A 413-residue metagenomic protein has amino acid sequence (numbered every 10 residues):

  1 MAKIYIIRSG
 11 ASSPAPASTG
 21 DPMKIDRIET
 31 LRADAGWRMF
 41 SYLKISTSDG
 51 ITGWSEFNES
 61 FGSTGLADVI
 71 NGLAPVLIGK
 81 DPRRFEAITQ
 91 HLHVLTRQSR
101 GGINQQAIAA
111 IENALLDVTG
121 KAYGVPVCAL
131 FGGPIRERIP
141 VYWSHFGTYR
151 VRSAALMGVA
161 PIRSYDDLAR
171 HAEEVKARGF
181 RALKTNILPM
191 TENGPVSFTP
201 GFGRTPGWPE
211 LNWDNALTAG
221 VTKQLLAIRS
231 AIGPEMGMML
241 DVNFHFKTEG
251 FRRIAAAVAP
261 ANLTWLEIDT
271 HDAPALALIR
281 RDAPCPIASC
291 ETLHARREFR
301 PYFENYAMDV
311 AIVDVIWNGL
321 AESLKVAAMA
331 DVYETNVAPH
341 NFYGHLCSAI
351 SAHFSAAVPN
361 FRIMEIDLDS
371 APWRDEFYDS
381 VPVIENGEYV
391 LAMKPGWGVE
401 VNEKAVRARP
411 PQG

Functional and structural regions predicted by a protein language model:
Y5-P22: Short, Lys/Arg-enriched N-terminal segments with co-localized hydrophobic residues within the first ~10-30 amino acids
T19-N58, S370-F377: Structured beta-strand/loop patches that form or line metal/cofactor-binding pockets in enzymes
I25, G50, L73, I111 (+8 more regions): Conserved, mostly hydrophobic/aromatic
R32-G36, E56-T64, R97, S144-R150: Glycine-rich phosphate/pyrophosphate-binding beta-alpha loops
S48-Y123: Metal- or metallocofactor-binding catalytic centers and their adjacent structured scaffolds across diverse enzyme
L73, A87, A256, N262-W265 (+3 more regions): Shared catalytic-loop signature of beta/alpha-barrel
R138, W143-I279: Metal-dependent enolase-superfamily TIM-barrel catalytic cores that perform enediolate-based chemistry
G396-G413: Extended hydrophobic packing segments that form well-structured cores
